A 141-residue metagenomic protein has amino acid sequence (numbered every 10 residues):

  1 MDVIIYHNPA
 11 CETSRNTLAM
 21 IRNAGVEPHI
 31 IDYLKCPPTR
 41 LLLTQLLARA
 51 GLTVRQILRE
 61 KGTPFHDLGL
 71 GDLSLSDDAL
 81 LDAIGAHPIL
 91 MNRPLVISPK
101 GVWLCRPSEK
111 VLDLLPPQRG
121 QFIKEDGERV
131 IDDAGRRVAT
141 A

Functional and structural regions predicted by a protein language model:
M1-D2, G85-A141: Non-globular targeting/processing and membrane-anchoring segments
V3-P9, T13-D77: Structural alpha/beta surface segment adjacent to cysteine/selenocysteine redox centers across thiol/disulfide enzymes
A79-D82: Extracytoplasmic/peripheral linker and loop segments enriched in polar/acidic and small residues with frequent Thr/Pro
